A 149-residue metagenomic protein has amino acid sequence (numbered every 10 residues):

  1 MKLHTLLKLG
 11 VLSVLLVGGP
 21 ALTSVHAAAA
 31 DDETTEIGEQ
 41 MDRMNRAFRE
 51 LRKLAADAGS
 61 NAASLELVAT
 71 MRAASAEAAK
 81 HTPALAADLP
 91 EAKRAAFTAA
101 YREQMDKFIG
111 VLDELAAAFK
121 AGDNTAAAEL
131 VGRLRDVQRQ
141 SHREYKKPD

Functional and structural regions predicted by a protein language model:
M1-G10: Bacterial Sec-dependent N-terminal signal peptides
L16-H26: C-terminal segment of classical bacterial N-terminal signal peptides
H26-L67, P148-D149: Immediate post-signal-peptide N-terminus of mature secreted/exported proteins
E39, R43-R46, E50, E66 (+6 more regions): Charged, amphipathic alpha-helical oligomerization/scaffolding segments
R52-L89: Alpha-helical segments in soluble extracytoplasmic regions
A62-A69, A95, A99, A128-R133: Short, charged, amphipathic alpha-helical segments
A84-K120: Long, amphipathic, charge-rich alpha-helical segments that form helical bundles/coiled-coils
V111-D149: C-terminal amphipathic alpha-helix
